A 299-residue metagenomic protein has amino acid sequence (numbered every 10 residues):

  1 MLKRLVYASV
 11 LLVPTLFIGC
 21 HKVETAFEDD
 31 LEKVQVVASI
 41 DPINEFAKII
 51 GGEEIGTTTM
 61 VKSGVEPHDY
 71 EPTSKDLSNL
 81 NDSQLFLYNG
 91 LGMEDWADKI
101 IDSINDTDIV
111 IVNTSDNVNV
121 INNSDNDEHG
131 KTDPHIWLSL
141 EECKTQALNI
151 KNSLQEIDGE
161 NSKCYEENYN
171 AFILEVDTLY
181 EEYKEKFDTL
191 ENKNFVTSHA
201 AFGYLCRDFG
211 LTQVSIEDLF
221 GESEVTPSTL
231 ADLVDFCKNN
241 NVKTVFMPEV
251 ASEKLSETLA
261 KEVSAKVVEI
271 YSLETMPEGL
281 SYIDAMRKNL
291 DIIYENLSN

Functional and structural regions predicted by a protein language model:
M1-I18: Sec-dependent bacterial lipoprotein signal peptides
F17-N299: Extracytoplasmic metal-acquisition and chelation regions
